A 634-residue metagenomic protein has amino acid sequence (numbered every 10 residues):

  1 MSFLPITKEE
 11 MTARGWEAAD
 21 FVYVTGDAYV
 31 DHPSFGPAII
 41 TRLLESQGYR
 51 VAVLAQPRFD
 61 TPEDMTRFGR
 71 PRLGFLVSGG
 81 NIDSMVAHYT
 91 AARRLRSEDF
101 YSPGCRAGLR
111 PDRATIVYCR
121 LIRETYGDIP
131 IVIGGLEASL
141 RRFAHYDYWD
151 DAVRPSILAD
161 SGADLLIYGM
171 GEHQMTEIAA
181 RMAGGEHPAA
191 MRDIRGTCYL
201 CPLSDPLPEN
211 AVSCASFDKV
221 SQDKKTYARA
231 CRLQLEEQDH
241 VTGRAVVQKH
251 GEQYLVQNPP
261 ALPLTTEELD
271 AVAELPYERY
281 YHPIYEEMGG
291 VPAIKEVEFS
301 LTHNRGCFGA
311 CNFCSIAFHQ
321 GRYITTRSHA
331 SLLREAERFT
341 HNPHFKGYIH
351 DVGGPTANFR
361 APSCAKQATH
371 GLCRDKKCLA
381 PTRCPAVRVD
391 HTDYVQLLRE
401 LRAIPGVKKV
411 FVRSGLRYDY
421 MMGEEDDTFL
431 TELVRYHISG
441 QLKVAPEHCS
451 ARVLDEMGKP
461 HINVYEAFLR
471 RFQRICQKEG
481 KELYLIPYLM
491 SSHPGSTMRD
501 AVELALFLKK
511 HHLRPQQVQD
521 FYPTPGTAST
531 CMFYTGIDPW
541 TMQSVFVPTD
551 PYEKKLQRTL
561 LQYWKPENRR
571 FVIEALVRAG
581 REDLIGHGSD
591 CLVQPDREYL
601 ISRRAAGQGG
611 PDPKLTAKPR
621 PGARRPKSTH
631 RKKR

Functional and structural regions predicted by a protein language model:
M1-A18, A28, K225-S300: N-terminal [4Fe-4S]-dependent radical SAM core
E10, G36, A55-H250, Q257 (+1 more regions): Glycine-rich beta-alpha loop elements in corrinoid/cobalamin-binding modules across cobalamin-dependent enzymes
Y23, R58-F59, M65, R338-I486 (+1 more regions): Conserved SAM/AdoMet-binding glycine-rich loop
V24-Y29, M288-S315, T340, Y348: N-terminal pre-triad scaffold of radical SAM enzymes
D60, A189-D239, E252, A261-L264 (+7 more regions): Terminal amphipathic helices with adjacent charged low-complexity linkers/tails
D83-A92, L140-R142, E172-E177, C201-P206 (+8 more regions): Flexible glycine/acidic-rich beta-alpha junction loops that bind and position SAM and/or redox cofactors in anaerobic
D164, V272, C307, C311 (+4 more regions): Conserved, mostly hydrophobic/aromatic
H370, K376, P595-R634: Acidic, low-complexity intrinsically disordered tails
